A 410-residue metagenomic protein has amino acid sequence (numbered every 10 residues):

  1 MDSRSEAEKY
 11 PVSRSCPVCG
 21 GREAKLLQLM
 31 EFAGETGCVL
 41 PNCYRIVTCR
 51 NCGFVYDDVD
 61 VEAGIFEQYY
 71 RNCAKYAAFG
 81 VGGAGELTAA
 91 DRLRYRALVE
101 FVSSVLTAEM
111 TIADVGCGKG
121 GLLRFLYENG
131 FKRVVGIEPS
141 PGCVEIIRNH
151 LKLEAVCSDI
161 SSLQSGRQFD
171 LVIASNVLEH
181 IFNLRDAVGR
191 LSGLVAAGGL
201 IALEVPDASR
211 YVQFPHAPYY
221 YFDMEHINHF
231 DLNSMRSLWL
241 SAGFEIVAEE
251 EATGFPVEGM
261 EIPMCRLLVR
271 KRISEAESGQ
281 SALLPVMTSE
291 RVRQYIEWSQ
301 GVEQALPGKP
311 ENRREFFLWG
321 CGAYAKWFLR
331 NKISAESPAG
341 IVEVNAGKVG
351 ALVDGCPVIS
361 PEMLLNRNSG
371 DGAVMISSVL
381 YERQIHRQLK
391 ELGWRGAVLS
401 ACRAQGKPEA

Functional and structural regions predicted by a protein language model:
M1-R167, L171-S175, V188, E250 (+3 more regions): Conserved N-terminal segment of class I S-adenosyl-L-methionine
E31, L203-W239: Short, glycine-/aromatic-enriched active-site segment of Class I SAM-dependent methyltransferases
T107, R148, F182, A196 (+3 more regions): Short conserved AdoMet
F131, A196-G199, W394-G396: A short helix->loop->beta-strand "cap" motif at the edges of active sites that frequently abuts
I173-N183: A short SAM/SAH-binding and catalytic strip from SAM-dependent methyltransferases
F182-D186, Q213: Short N-terminal helix/helix-N-cap motif within the alpha/beta-hydrolase-1
R185-L200: A short glycine-rich, Lys/Arg-flanked "PGG" loop and its adjoining helix->strand segment in the class I
I262-A410: Hydrophobic, well-ordered beta-alpha structural blocks that scaffold small-molecule cofactor pockets
